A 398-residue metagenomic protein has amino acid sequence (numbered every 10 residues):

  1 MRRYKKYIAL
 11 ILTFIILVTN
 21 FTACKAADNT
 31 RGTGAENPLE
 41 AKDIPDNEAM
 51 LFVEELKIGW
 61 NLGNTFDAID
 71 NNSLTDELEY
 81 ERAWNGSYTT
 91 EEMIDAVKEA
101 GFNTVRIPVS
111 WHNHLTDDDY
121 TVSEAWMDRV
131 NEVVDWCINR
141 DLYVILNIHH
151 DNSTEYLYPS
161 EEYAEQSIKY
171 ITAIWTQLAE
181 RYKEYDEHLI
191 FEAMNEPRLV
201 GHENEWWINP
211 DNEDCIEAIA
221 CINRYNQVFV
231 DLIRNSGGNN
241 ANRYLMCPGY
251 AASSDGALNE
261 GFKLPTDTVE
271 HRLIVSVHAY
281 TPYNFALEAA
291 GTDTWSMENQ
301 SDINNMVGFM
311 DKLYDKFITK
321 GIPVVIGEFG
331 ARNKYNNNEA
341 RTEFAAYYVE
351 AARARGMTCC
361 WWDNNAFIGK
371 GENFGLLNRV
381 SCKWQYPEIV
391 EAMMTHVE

Functional and structural regions predicted by a protein language model:
M1-I11: Bacterial N-terminal signal peptides that target proteins for export
N29-T104, K316: N-terminal carbohydrate-binding accessory modules
G63-T89, D117-V122, Y163, N284-M306: Acidic/histidine-rich helix-loop elements that form or flank divalent-metal/phosphate-binding sites at the catalytic
N85-T104, D119-I148, L157-A193, I222-R234: An active-site-proximal structural segment forming one wall of the substrate-binding cleft that immediately precedes
E165-Q300, D311-A331, A354-M357: Active-site region of glycoside hydrolase catalytic domains
N336-E398: Aromatic-rich peripheral "rim/lid" segments of glycoside hydrolase catalytic domains that contact and position glycan
